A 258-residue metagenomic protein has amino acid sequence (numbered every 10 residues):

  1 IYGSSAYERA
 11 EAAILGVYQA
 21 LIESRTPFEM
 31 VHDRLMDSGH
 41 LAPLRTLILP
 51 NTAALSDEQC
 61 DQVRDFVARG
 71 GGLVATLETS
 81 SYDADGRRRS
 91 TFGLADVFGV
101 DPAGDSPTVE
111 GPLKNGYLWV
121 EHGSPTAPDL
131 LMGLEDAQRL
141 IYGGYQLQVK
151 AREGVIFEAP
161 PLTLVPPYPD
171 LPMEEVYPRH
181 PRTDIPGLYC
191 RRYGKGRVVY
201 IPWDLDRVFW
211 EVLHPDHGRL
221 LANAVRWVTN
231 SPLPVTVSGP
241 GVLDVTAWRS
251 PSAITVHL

Functional and structural regions predicted by a protein language model:
I1-L258: Carbohydrate-binding surfaces of carbohydrate-active enzymes
